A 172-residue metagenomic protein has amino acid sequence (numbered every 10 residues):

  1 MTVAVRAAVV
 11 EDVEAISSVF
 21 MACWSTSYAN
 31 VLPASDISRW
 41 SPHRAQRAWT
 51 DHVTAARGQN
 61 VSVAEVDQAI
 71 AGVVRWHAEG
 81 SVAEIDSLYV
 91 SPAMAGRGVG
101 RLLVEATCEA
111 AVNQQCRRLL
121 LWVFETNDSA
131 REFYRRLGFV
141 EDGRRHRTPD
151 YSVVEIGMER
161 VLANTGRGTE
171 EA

Functional and structural regions predicted by a protein language model:
M1-A4, D86, L119, V154: Short amphipathic alpha-helical segments
V3, A7-E11, S17-A93, R101-A110 (+4 more regions): Acetyl-CoA-dependent GNAT
V31, R97-G98, D128, S152: Non-catalytic, surface-exposed connector residues within folded enzymatic/regulatory domains
S91-R97, E125-T126: Active-site acidic-Proline motif in GNAT/NAT acetyltransferases
R97, L102, L119-L120: Charged, amphipathic alpha-helical coiled-coil/dimerization segments
R117-V140, R144-A172: C-terminal "cap" of GNAT-fold acetyltransferases
